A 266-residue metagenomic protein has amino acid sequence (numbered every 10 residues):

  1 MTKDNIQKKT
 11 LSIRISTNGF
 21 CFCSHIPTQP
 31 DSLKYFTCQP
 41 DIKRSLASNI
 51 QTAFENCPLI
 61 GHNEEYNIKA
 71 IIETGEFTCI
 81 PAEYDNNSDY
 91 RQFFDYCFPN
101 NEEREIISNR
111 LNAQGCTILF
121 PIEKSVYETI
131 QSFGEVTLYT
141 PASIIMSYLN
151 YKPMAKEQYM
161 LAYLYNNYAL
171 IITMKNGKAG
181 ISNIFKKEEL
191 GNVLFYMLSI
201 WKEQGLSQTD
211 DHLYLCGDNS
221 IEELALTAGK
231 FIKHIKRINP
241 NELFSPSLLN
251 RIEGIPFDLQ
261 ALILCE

Functional and structural regions predicted by a protein language model:
M1-E266: Hydrophobic/aromatic-enriched cytosolic interaction surfaces used to assemble or bind macromolecules
